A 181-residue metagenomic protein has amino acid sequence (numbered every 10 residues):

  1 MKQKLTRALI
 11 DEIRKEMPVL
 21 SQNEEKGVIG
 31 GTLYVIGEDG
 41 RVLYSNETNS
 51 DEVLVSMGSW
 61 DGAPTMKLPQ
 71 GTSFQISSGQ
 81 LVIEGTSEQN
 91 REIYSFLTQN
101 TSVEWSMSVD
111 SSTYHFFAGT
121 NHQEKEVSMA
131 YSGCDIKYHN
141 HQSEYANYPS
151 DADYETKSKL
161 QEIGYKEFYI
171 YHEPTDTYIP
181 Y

Functional and structural regions predicted by a protein language model:
M1-T32: N-terminal secretory leader/proregion of peptide precursors and effectors
E16, F96, K159: Residues that form generic nucleotide/phosphate-binding pockets
T32-Q80, H122-Y181: Active-site-proximal loop/helix of nucleotide/amide-processing enzymes and allied scaffolds
I76-L97, A152: Charged, amphipathic alpha-helical segments
T98-V103: A short catalytic or substrate-binding loop motif that flags glycine-/basic-rich loops and adjacent residues that bind
E104-S112, Y169-I170: Short beta-strand scaffold segments in enzyme catalytic cores
